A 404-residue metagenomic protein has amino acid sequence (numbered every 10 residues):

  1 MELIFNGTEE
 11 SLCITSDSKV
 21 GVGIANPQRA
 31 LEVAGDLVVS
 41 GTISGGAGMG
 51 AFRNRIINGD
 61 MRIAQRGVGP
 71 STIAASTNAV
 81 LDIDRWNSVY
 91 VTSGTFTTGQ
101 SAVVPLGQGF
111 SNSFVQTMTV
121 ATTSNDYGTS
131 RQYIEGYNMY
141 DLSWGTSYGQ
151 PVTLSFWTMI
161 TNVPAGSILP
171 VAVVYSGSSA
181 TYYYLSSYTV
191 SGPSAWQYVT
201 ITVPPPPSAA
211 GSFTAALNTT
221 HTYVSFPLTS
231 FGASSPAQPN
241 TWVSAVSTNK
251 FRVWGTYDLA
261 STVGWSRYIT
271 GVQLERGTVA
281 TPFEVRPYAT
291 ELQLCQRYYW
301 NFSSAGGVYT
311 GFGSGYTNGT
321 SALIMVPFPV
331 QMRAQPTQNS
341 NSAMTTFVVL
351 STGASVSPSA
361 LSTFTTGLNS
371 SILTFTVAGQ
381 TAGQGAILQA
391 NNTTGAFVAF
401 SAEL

Functional and structural regions predicted by a protein language model:
M1-E10, S18-N26: Right-handed beta-helix
E10, P27-R29, V33, V39 (+3 more regions): Cysteine-rich, disulfide-stabilized extracellular repeat modules
D17-V33, V38-A47, I63-A64, V68-S71 (+1 more regions): Short sequence segments immediately N-terminal to proteolytic processing junctions that release a mature
G46-L404: Surface-exposed molecular-recognition determinants
